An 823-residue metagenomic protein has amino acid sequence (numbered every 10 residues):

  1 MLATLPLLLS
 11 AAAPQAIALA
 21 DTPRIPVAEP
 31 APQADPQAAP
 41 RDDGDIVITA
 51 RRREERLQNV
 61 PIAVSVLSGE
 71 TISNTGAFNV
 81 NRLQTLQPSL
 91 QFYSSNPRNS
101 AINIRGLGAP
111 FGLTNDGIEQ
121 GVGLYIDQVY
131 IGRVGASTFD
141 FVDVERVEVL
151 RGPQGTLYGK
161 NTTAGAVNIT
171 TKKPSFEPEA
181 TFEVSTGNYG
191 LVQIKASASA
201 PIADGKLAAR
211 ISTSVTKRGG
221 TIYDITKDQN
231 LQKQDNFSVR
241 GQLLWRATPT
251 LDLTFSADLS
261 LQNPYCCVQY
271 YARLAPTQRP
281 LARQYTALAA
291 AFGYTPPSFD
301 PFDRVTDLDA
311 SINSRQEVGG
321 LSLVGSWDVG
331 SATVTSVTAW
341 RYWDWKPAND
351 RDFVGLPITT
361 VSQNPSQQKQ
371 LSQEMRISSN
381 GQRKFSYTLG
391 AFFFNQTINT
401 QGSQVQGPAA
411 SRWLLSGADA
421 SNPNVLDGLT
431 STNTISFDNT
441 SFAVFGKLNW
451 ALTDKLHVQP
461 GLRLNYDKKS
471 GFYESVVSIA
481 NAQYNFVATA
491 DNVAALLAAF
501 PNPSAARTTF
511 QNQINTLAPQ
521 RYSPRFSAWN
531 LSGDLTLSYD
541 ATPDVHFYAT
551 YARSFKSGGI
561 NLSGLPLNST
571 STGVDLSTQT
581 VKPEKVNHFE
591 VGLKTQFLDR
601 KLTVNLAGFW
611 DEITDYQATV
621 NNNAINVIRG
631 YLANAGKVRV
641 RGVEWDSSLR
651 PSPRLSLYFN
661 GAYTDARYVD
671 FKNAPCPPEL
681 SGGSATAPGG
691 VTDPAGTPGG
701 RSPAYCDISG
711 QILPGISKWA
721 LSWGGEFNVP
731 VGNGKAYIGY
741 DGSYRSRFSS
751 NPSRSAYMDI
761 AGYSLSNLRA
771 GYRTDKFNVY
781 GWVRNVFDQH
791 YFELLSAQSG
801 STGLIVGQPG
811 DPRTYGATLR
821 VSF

Functional and structural regions predicted by a protein language model:
M1-T75, N81-L86, P249-T250, L321 (+2 more regions): N-terminal Sec signal peptide and the immediately downstream disordered periplasmic leader that contains the TonB box
P40-E177, V591: Acidic, small-polar-rich N-terminal luminal/periplasmic segments of exported/outer-membrane proteins
E119-G121, R133, F141-R151, T156-I225 (+7 more regions): Outer-membrane beta-barrel translocator/receptor signature
N168, S175-E177, S185, S197 (+8 more regions): Periplasmic-side early beta-strands and strand-to-turn transitions of outer-membrane beta-barrels
L244-R246, I377-N380, F392-F394, I435-D611 (+1 more regions): Structural signature of Gram-negative outer-membrane beta-barrels, strongest in the C-terminal barrel of TonB-dependent
V324-V329, T333-N349, P543-K556, L562-S563 (+4 more regions): Membrane-embedded beta-barrel scaffold of Gram-negative outer-membrane proteins
Y387, D454, V458, A607-E612 (+2 more regions): Gram-negative outer-membrane beta-barrel transporters
S743-S753, Y772-F823: C-terminal beta-signal and adjacent terminal beta-strands/loops of Gram-negative outer-membrane beta-barrel proteins
